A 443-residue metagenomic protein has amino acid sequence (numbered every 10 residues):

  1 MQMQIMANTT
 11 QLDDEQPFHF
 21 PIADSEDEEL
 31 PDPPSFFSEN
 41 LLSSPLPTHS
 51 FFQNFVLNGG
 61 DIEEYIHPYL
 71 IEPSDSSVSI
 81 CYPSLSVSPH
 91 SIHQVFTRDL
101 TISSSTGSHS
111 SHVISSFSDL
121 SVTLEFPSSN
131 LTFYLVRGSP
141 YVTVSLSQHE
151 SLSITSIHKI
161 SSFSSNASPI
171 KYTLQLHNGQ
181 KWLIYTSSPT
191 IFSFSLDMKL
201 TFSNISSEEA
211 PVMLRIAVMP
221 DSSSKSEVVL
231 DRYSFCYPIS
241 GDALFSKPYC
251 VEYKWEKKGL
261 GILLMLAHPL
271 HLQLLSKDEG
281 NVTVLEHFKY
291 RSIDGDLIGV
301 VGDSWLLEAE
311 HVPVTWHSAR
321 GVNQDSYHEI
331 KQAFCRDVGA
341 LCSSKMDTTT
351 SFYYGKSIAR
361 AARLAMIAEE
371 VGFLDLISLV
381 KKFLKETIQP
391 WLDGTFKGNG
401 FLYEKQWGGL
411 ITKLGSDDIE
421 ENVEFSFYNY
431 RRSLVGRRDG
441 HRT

Functional and structural regions predicted by a protein language model:
Q2-G440: Ser/Thr/Asn(+Pro)-rich, low-complexity disordered segments
